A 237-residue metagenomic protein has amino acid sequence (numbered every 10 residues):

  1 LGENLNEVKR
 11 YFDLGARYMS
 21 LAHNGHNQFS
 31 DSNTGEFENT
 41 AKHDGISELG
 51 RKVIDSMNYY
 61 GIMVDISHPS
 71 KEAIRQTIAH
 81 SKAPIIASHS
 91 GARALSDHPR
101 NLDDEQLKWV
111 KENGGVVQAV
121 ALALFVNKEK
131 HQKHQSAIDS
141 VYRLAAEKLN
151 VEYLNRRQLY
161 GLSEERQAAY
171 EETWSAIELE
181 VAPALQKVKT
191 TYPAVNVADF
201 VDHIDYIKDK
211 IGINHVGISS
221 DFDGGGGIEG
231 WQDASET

Functional and structural regions predicted by a protein language model:
L1, N24-H26, I62, S67-E72 (+3 more regions): Active-site beta-loop-alpha junctions enriched in small/polar residues
L1, N39-G45, M63, R93-H98 (+2 more regions): The substrate-binding groove and active-site-proximal loops of carbohydrate-active enzymes, especially glycoside
L5-D13, G35-I86, P99-G115, A198-N214: Histidine/acidic residue-rich metal-binding segments in metalloenzymes
R17-N24, E112-A121, V216-I218: Non-cysteine beta-strand/loop elements that form the S-adenosyl-L-methionine
N27-N33, K128-E129: Short acidic/His/Gly/Ser-rich catalytic and metal-binding motifs that mark active-site loops of diverse hydrolases
Q118-A121, I211-W231: Short acidic/histidine-rich active-site segments
L122-L162: Internal, charge-rich low-complexity segments
E165-D202, Y206-K208: Intrinsically disordered, low-complexity acidic Ser/Thr-rich regulatory segments
